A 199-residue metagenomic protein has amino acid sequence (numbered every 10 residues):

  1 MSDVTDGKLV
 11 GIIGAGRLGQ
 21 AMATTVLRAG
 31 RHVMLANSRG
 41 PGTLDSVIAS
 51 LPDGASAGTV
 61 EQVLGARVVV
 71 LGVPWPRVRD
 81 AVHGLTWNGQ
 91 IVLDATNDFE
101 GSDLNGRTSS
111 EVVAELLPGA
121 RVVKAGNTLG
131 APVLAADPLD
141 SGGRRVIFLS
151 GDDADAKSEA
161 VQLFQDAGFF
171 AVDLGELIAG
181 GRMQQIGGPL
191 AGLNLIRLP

Functional and structural regions predicted by a protein language model:
M1-S50: NAD(P)+-binding Rossmann beta1-loop-alpha1 motif at the extreme N-terminus of oxidoreductases
D6-L9, G89, R144: Phosphate-coordination loops involved in phosphoryl transfer and adenosine-cofactor binding
V47, P118-R121, D140-G180, Q185-P199: Internal alpha-helical scaffold of NAD(P)-dependent oxidoreductase catalytic cores
P52, T59-I91, A95-G101: Rossmann-like NAD(P)-binding element
P74-R77, T128-G130, D153-A154: Short beta->alpha connector loops
G84-G89, L116-L117, D140-S141: Short, conserved loop/helix-junction motifs that constitute active-site signature segments in enzyme catalytic cores
T96-L139: Rossmann-fold NAD(P)-binding glycine/threonine-rich loop
